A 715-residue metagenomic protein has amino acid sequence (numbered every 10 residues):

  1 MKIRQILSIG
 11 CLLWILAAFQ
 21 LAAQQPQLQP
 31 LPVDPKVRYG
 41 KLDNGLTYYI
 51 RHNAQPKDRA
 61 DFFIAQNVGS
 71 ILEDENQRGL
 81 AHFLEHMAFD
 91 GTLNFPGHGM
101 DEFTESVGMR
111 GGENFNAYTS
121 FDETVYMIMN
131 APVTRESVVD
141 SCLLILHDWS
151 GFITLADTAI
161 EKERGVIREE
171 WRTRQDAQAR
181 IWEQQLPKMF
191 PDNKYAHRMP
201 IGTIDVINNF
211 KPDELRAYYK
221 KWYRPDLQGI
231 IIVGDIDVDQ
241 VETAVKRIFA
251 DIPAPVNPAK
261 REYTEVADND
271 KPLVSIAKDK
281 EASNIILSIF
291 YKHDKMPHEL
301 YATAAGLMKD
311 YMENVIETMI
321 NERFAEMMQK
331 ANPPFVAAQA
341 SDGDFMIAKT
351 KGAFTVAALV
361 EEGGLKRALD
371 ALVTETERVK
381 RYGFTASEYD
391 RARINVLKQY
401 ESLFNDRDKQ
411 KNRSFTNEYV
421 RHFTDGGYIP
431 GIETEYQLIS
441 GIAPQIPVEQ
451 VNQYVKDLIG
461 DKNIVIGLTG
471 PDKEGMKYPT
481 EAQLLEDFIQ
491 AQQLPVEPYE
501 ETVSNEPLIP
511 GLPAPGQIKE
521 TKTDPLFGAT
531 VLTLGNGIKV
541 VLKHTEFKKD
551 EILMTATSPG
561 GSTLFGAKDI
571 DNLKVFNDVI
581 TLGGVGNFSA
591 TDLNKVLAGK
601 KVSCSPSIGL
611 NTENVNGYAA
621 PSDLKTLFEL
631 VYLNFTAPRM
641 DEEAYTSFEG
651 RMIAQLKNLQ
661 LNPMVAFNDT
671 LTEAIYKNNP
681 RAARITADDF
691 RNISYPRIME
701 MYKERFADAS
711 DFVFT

Functional and structural regions predicted by a protein language model:
M1-Q25: Bacterial Sec-dependent N-terminal signal peptides
A23-I50, D237-A325, Q329-A331, D390-I394 (+4 more regions): Proteolytic maturation boundary segments
Y49-R51, P56-E73, L80-A81, H98-D148 (+10 more regions): M16 family metallopeptidases and their MPP-like homologs
L80-A88, I316, F576: Active-site His/Glu-centered metal-binding helix of metallohydrolases
M87-F95: Metal-associated gating/positioning segment near the N- to mid-region
Y118-V125, T158, K162-W171, D176: Short, structured secondary-structure elements that scaffold catalytic or ligand/cofactor-binding regions
A156, A254-P258, R381-Y389: Flexible helix-coil linker/hinge segments at domain or subdomain boundaries
R164, Q178, L215-R247, K462-N463 (+1 more regions): Non-catalytic, conformational "gating/processing" segments within enzyme and secreted inhibitor domains
